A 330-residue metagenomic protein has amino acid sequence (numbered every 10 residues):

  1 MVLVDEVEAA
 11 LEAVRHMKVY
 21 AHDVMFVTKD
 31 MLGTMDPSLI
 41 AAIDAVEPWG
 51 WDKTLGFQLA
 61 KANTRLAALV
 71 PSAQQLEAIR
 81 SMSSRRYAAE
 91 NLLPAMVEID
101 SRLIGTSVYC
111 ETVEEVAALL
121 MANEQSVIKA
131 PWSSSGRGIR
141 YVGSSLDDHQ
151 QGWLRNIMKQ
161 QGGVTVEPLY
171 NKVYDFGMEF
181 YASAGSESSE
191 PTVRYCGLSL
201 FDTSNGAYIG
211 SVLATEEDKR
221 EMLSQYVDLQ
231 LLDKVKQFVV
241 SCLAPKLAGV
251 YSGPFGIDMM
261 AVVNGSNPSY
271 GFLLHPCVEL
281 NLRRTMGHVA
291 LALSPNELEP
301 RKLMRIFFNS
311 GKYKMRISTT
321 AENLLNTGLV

Functional and structural regions predicted by a protein language model:
V4-A118, S134: Conserved N-proximal alpha/beta basic substrate-recognition cap immediately N-terminal to, or forming the N-lobe
A10-M17, L55-A62, R137-R140, F176-G177 (+3 more regions): A short acidic (Asp/Glu
G105-Y109, Q125-W153, G177, N205-L223: Glycine-rich phosphate-binding loop of ATP-grasp-fold ATP-dependent ligases
C110, L119-Y141, G162-K172, I257 (+1 more regions): ATP-grasp fold ATP-binding core
E124, H149-Y208, G256, M260-C277 (+1 more regions): Phosphate-binding site of ATP-dependent enzymes
F180-C242, L280-N309: ATP-dependent carboxylate/phosphate-activation module, predominantly the ATP-grasp catalytic core and closely related
L231-V330: ATP-dependent carboxylate activation and anion-phosphoryl transfer catalytic cores that bind Mg-ATP to form
